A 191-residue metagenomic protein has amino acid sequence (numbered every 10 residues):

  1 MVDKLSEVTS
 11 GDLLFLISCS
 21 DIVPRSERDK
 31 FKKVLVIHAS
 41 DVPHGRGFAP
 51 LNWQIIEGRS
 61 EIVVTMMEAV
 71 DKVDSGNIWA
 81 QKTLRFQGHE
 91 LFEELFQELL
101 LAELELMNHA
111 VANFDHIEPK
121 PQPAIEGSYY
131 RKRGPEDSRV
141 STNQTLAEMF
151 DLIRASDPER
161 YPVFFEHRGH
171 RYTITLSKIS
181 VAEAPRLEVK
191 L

Functional and structural regions predicted by a protein language model:
M1-S10: Short acidic low-complexity segments
S10-G11, K30: Alpha-helix C-terminal capping/helix-to-coil transition sites in glycosyltransferase folds
L14-F15: N-terminal Rossmann-like NAD(P) cofactor-binding module of classical short-chain dehydrogenase/reductase
C19-G127, P135-E136: Donor/substrate-binding cores of folate-linked one-carbon enzymes
E136-L191: An anion-binding loop in the catalytic cleft
